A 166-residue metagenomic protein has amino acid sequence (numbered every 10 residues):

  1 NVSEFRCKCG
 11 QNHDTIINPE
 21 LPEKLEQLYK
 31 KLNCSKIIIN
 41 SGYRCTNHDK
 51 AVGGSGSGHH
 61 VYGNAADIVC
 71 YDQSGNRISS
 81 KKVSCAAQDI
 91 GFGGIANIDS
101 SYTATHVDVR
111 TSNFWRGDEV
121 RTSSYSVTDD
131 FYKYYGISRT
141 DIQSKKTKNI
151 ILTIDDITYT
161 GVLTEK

Functional and structural regions predicted by a protein language model:
N1-K36: Active-site acidic/histidine clusters and adjacent loop/turn architecture that either coordinate catalytic ions
L21-K24, H48, N64, S79 (+1 more regions): Amphipathic alpha-helical interface surfaces
C34-G42, G93-D99: Surface-exposed patches in mature extracellular/periplasmic domains of secreted proteins
I37, A66, T105: A broad, low-specificity signal marking well-ordered, structured residues that form hydrophobic/aromatic
N40-D67: Short, surface-exposed glycine/acidic/tryptophan-bearing loops
S57, Y62, C70-T153: Catalytic cores and adjacent binding grooves of peptidoglycan-active enzymes
I151-E165: Short, compositionally biased P/S/T/A/G/V-rich stretches that sit at domain boundaries
